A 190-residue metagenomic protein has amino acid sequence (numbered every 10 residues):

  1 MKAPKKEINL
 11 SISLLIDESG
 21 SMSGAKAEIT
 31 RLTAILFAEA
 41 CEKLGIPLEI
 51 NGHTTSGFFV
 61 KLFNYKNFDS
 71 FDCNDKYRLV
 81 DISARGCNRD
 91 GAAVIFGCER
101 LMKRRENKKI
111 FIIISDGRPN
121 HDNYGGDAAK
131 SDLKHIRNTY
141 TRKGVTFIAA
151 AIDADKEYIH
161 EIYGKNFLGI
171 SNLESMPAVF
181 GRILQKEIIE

Functional and structural regions predicted by a protein language model:
M1-E190: Acidic, glycine-rich A-domain
